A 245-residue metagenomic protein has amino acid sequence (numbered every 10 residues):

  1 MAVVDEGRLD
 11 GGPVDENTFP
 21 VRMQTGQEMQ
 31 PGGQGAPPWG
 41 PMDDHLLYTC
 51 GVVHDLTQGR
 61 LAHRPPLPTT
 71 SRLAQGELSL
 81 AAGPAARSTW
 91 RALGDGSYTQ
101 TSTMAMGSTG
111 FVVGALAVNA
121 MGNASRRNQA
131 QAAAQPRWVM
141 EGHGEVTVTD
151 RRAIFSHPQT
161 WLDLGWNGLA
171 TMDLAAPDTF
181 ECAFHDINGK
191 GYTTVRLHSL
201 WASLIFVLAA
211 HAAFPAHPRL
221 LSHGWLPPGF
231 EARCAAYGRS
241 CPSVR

Functional and structural regions predicted by a protein language model:
A2-E145: Anionic N-terminal interaction surfaces
V4-D5, L9-G11, D15-N17, M23-Y48 (+3 more regions): Acidic, Ser/Thr- and proline-rich intrinsically disordered linker/docking segments of eukaryotic scaffolds
L73, T147, L174-P177: Short, ordered beta-strand-loop transition motifs
A134-L162: Conserved beta-hairpin
